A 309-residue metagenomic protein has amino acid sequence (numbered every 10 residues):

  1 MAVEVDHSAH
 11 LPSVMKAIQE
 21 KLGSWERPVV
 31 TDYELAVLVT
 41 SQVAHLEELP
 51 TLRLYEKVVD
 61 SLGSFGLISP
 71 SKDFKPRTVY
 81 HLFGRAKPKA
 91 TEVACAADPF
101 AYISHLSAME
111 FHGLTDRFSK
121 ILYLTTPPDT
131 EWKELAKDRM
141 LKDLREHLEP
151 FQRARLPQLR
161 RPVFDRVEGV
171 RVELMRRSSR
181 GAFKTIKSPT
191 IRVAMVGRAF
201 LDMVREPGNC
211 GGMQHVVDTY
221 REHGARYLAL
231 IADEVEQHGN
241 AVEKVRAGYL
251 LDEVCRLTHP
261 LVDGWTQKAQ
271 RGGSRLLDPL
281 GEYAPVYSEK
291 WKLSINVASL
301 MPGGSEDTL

Functional and structural regions predicted by a protein language model:
A2-A101, I121, P127-D138, A225-E243 (+1 more regions): Short beta-edge/loop segments at beta->alpha junctions of small alpha/beta modules that act as binding/recognition
R53, K57, F100-I103, M195-A199 (+1 more regions): Short, well-structured alpha-helical interface segments that form or flank functional binding sites
F111-L309: Phosphate-handling catalytic interfaces
